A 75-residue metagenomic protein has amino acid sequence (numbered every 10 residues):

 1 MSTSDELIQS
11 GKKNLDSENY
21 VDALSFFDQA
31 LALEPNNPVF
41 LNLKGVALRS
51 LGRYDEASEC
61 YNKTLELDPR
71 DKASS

Functional and structural regions predicted by a protein language model:
D5, V39, A73-S74: Start-of-helix register in tetratricopeptide repeats
D16-S17, S50-L51: Register position in tetratricopeptide repeats
Q29-A32, N62-E66: Conserved structural position within tetratricopeptide repeats
